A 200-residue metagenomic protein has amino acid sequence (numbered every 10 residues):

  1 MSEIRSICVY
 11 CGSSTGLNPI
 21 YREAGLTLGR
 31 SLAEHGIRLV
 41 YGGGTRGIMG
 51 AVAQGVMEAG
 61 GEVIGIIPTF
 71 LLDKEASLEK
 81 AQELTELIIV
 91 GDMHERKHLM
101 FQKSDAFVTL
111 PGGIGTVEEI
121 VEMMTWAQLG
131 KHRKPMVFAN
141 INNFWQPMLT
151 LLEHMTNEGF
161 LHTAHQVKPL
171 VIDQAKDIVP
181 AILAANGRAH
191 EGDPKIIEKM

Functional and structural regions predicted by a protein language model:
S2-K103, I141-K176, A181, A185-M200: A cross-family phosphate/adenosyl-ligand binding-site feature
M57, W126-K134, F160-H162: Arginine/glycine-rich "motif VI" loop of SF2 helicases in the C-terminal RecA-like domain
E62-I64, L129-A139: Gly/Pro- and small hydrophobic-enriched strand-loop and loop-to-helix capping segments that sit at the rims
H94-L129, V137, R188-I197: Active-site/ligand-binding-proximal alpha/beta "capping" segment
L110-P111, P135-A139, Q166-P169: Flexible, glycine/proline-enriched loop segments at strand-loop-helix junctions that form or flank small-ligand binding
